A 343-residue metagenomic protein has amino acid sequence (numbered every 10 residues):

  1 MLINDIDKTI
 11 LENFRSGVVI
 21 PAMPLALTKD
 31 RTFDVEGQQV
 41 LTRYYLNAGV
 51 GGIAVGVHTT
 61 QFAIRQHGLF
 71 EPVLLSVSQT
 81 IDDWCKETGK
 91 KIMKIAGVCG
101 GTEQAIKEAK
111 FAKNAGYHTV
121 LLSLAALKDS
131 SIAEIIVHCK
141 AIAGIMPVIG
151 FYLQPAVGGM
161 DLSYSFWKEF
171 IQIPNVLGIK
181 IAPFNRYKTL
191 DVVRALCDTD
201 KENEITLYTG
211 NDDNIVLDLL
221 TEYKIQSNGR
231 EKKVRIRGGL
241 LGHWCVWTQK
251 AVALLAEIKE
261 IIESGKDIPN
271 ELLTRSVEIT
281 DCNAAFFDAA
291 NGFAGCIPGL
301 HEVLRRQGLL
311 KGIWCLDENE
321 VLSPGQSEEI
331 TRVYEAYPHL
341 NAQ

Functional and structural regions predicted by a protein language model:
L2-I10, I20-P24, A48-G49, N203 (+1 more regions): C-terminal alpha-helical cap/extension of soluble enzyme domains
L2-W167, N319: Active-site beta->alpha loop and helix N-cap motifs at the rims of alpha/beta catalytic domains
D34-G37, L41, L69, V73 (+12 more regions): General structural feature for long, well-ordered alpha-helical segments within catalytic domains of soluble enzymes
Y45, V77, I81, C85 (+3 more regions): Hydrophobic, Leu/Ile/Phe/Ala-enriched alpha-helical segments that form helix-helix packing faces
V50-G56, W84-C85, A125-K128, G150-Q154 (+5 more regions): Short C-terminal domain-edge/linker segments immediately following a structured domain
V73-L74, K140-A141, F170, D198-D200 (+2 more regions): Short alpha-helix boundary/capping motifs
G89-T102, L124-H138, V157-F166, N185-C197 (+4 more regions): Hydrophobic transmembrane alpha-helix bundles
G144, Q154-A294: Catalytic alpha/beta core domains of metabolic enzymes, predominantly
